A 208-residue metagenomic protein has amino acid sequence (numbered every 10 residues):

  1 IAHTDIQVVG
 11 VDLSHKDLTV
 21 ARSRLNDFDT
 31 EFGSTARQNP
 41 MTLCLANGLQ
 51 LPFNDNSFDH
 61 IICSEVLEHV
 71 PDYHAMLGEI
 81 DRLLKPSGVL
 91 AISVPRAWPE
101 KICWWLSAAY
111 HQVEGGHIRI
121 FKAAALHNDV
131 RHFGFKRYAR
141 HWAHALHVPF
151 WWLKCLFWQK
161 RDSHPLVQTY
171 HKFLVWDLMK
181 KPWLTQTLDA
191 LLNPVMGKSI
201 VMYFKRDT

Functional and structural regions predicted by a protein language model:
I1-I102, M202-R206: Conserved SAM-binding loop
N26-D29, A108-H111, C155-Q159: Short, hinge-like loop/turn segments at secondary-structure boundaries
V70, R119-I120, P194-V195: Short, solvent-exposed loop/helix junctions and linker helices that flank or host conserved functional motifs
V94-R119, H127-D129: Short, glycine-/aromatic-enriched active-site segment of Class I SAM-dependent methyltransferases
W105, H147-T208: A C-terminal cap/extension of S-adenosyl-L-methionine-dependent methyltransferases that defines the acceptor-substrate
D129-F135, R206: A structural motif corresponding to the C-terminal end of an alpha-helix and its immediate exit/capping segment
F135-A145: Conserved S-adenosyl-L-methionine
